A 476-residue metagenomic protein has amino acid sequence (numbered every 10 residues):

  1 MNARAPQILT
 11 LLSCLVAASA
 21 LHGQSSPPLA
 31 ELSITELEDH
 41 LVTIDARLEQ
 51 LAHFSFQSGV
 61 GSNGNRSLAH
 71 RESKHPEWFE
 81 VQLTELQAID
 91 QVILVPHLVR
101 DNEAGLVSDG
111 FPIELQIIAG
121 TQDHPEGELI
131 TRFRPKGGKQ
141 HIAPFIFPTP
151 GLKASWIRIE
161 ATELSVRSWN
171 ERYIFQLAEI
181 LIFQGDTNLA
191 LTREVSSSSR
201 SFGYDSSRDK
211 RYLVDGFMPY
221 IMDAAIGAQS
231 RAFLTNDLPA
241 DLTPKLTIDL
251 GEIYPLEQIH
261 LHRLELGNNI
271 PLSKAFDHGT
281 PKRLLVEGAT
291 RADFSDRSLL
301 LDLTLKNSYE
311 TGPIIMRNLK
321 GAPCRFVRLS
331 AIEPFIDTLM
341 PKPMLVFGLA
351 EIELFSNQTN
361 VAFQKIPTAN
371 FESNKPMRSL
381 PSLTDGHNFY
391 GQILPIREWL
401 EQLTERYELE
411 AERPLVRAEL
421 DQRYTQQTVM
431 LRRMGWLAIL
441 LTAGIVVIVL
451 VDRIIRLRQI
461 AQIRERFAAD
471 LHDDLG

Functional and structural regions predicted by a protein language model:
M1-L9: Bacterial N-terminal signal peptides that target proteins for export
L9-A18: Bacterial N-terminal signal peptides
A20-H22: Sec/Tat signal peptide C-region and signal peptidase I cleavage site
Q24-S25, V60-G127, H141-G203, A225-D296 (+1 more regions): Aromatic, loop-rich ligand-recognition surfaces of beta-strand-rich domains
S25-L41: Short N-terminal segments immediately surrounding and downstream of signal-peptide cleavage
E128-G138, S298-N307: Solvent-exposed serine/threonine-rich low-complexity stretches and specific carbohydrate-binding patches
M434-R466: Conserved signal-transmission helix
Q462-G476: Histidine-centered phosphotransfer motif of kinases
